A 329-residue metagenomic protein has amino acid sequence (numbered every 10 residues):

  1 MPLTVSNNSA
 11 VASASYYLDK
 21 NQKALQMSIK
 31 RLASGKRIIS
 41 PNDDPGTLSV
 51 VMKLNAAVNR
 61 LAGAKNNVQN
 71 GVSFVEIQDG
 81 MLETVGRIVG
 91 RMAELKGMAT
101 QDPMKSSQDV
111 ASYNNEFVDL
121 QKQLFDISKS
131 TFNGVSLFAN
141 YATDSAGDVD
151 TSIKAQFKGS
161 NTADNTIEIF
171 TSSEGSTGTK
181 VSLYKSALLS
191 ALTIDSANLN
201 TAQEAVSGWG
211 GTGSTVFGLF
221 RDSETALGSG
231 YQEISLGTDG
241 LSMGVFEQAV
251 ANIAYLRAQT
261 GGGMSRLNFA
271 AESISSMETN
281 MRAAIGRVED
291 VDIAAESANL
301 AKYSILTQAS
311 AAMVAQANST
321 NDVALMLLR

Functional and structural regions predicted by a protein language model:
P2-S13, I39-S40, V51-K53, K65-E272 (+2 more regions): Amphipathic alpha-helical coiled-coil/heptad-repeat segments
Y17-Q26, M52-N66, Q308-A311: Parallel, heptad-repeat alpha-helical coiled-coil signal-transduction segments
